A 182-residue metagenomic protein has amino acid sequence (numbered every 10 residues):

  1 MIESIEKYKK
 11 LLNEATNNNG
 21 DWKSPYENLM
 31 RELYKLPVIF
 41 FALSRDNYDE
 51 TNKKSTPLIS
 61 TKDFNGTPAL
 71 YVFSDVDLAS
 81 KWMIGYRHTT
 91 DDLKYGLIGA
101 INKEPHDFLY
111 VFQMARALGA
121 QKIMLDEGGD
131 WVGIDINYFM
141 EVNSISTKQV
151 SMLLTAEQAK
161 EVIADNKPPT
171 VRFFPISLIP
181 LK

Functional and structural regions predicted by a protein language model:
M1-K182: An interfacial alpha-helical scaffold signature
